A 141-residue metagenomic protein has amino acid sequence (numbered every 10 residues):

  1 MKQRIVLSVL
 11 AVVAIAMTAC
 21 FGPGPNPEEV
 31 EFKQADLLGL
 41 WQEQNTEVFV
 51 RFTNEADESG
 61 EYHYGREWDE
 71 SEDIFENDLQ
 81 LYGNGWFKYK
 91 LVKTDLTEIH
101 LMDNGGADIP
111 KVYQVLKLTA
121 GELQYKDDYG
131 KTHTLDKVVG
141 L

Functional and structural regions predicted by a protein language model:
M1-V9: Bacterial N-terminal signal peptides that target proteins for export
A16-A19: C-terminal motif of bacterial Sec signal peptides marking the signal peptidase cleavage site
G22-P27, L81-Y89, E122-L141: Edge beta-strand at a domain terminus
P25-L40: N-terminal helix-cap/turn-to-beta initiation motif at the start of protein domains
W41-Q42, T97-N104, L123-D127: Short beta-strand segments that buttress and anchor functional surface loops
Q44-E47, Y82, G106-D108, D128-G130: Glycine-centered tight beta-turn/hairpin loop motif at sheet-sheet or coil-to-beta transitions
E47-H100, N104, L116: N-terminal glycine/threonine-rich, aromatic-flanked beta-hairpin/loop signature
K111-Y125: Low-complexity, intrinsically disordered Gly/Pro/Thr-rich segments
